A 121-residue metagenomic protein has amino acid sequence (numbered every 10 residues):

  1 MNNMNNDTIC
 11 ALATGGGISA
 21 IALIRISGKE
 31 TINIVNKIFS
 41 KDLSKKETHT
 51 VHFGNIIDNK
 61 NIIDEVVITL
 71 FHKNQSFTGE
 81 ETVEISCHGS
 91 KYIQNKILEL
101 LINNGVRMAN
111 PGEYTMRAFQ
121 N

Functional and structural regions predicted by a protein language model:
M1-N121: A glycine-rich (often HGG/GG-containing) alpha/beta subdomain
